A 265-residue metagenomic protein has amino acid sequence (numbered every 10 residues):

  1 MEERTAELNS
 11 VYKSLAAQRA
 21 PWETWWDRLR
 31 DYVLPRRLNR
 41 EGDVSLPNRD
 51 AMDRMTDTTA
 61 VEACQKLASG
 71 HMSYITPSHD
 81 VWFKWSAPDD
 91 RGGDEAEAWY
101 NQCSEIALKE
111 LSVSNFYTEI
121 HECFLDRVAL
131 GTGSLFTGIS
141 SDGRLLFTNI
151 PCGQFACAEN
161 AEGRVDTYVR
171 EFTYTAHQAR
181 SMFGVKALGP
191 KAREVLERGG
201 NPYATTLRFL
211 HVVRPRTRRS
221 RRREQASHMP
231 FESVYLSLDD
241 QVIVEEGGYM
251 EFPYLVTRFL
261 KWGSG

Functional and structural regions predicted by a protein language model:
M1-F231, V242: Extended, helix-rich architectural segments
F231-G265: Feature marking long nucleic-acid-engaging regions of large polymerase/nuclease enzymes
